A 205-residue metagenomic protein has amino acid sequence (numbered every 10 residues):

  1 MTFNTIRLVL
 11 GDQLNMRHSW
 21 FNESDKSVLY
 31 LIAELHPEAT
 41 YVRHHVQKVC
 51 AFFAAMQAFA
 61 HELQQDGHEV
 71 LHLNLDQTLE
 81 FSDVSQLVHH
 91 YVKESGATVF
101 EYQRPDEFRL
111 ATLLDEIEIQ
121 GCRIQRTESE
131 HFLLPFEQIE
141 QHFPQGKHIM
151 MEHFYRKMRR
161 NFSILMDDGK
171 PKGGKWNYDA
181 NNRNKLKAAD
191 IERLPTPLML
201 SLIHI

Functional and structural regions predicted by a protein language model:
M1, L202-I205: Accessible peptide chain termini
M1-L75: N-terminal beta-strand-loop-alpha-helix module at the start of alpha/beta ligand-binding or catalytic domains
L14, I32, E38, H61 (+4 more regions): Intrinsically disordered, low-complexity regions enriched in small/polar residues
N15-R17, E38-Y41, L79-F81, F108-L110 (+1 more regions): Flexible loop/turn segments at secondary-structure boundaries
C50-A54, Q77-V88: Glycine-rich, highly charged phosphate/nucleotide-binding loops
H72-T78, R126-H131: Acidic carboxylate-rich catalytic motifs and surrounding loops in phosphoryl-/glycosyl-chemistry enzymes
D83-I203: Beta-rich, aromatic/charged-enriched effector core domains that present basic-aromatic interfaces for binding
